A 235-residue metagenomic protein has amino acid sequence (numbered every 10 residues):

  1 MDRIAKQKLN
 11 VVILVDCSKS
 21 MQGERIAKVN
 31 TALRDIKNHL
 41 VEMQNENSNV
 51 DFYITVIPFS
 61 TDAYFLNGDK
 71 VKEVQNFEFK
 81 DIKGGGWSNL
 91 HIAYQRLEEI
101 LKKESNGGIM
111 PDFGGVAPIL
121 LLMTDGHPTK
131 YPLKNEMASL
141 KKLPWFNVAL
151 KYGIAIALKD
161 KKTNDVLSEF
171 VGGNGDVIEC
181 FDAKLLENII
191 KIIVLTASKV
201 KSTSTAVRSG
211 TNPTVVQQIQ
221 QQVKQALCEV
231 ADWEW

Functional and structural regions predicted by a protein language model:
M1-A5, E42-S48, K102-G114, K142-L143: Surface-exposed acidic, glycine-flexible loop patches that form ligand/cofactor-binding and adhesion interfaces
I4-N67, I119-M123: Von Willebrand factor
K8-L9, A117, N147-L150, G173-G175: Short glycine-/polar-rich loops that comprise or flank the Walker A/P-loop and associated switch/sensor motifs
N49-D81, K162-F170: Short beta-strand-loop
Y64, N76-V116, L150-D165, K184-I192: Von Willebrand factor
E78, M137, L158-V216: Von Willebrand factor A/integrin I-like adhesion domains
G126-F170: VWA/integrin I-like adhesion module and closely mimicked acidic/polar interface patches used
Q222-W235: Long, low-complexity, intrinsically disordered segments
